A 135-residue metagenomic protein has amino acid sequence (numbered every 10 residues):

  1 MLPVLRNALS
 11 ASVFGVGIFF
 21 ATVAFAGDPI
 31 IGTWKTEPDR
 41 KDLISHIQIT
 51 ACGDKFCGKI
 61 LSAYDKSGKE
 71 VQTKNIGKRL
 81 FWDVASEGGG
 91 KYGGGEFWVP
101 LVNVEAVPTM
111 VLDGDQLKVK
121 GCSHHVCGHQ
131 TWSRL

Functional and structural regions predicted by a protein language model:
M1-F14: Bacterial N-terminal signal peptides that target proteins for export
A21-V23: N-terminal signal peptide c-region/cleavage motif recognized by signal peptidases
F25-D28: Boundary of Sec targeting at the N-terminus
I30-I31, T36-V107: Central antiparallel beta-sheet cores of small beta-barrel/beta-sandwich binding domains
P100-H129: Short, exposed beta-strand-loop hairpins at the edges of beta-sheets in extracellular/periplasmic proteins
S133-L135: Short beta-strand-to-coil "C-cap" segments at the C-terminal boundary of structured domains/repeats, marking
